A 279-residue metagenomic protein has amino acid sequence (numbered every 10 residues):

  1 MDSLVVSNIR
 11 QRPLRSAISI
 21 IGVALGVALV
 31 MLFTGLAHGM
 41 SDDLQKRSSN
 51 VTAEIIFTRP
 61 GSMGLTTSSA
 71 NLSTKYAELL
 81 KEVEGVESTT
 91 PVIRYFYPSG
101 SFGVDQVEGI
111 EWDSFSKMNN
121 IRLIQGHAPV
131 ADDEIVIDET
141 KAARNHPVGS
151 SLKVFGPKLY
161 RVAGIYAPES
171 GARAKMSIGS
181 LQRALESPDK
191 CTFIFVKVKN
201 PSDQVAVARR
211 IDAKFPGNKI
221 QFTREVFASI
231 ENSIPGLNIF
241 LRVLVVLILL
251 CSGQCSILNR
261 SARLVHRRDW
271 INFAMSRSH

Functional and structural regions predicted by a protein language model:
M1-A28, S41, E231, L264: N-terminal Sec/SRP start-transfer signal
L4-Q11, D42-S49, A53, P216 (+2 more regions): Short amphipathic alpha-helical coupling elements at transmembrane boundaries
A17, I21, S49, F240-L247: Alpha-helical transmembrane segments of multi-pass inner-membrane proteins, especially transporters/permeases
V23, S41, W112-N119, P129 (+4 more regions): Structured catalytic cores of enzymes that bind and process phosphorylated ligands/cofactors
A28-Q106, R209-A213, G217-K219: Hydrophobic, regular-secondary-structure patches
I55-R59, K141-A142, A163-P168, P188-K214 (+1 more regions): A short beta-strand structural signal in non-transmembrane regions
V92-I93, S101-E111, N119-S180, K190: Hydrophobic secondary-structure segments that place a key small or acidic residue at a functional site
R210-V265, F273, H279: Peri-transmembrane interface segments
